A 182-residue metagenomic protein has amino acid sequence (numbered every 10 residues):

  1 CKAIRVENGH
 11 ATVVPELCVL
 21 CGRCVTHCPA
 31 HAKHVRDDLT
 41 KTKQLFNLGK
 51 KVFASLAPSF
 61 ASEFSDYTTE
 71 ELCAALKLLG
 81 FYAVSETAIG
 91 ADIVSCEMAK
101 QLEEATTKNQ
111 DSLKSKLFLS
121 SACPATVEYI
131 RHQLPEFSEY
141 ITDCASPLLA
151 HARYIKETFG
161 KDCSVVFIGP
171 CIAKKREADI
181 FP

Functional and structural regions predicted by a protein language model:
C1-V19, R23-L39: Iron-sulfur cluster-binding cysteine motifs and their immediate structural context in ferredoxin-like electron-transfer
R36-P182: Iron-sulfur-associated redox domains of electron-transfer enzymes in respiratory and anaerobic energy metabolism
